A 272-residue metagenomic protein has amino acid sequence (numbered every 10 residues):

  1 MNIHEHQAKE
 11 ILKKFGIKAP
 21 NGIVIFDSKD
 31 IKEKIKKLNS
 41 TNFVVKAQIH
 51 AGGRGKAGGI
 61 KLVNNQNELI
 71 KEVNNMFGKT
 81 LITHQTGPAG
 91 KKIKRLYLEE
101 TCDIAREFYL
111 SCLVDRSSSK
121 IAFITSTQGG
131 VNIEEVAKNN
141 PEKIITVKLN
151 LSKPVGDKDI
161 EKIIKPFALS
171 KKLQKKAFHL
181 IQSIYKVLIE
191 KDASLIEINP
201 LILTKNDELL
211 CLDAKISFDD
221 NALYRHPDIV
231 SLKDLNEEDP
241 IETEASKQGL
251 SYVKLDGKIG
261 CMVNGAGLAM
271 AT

Functional and structural regions predicted by a protein language model:
M1-A193, E197, I202-A271: ATP-dependent carboxylate/acyl-activation modules
